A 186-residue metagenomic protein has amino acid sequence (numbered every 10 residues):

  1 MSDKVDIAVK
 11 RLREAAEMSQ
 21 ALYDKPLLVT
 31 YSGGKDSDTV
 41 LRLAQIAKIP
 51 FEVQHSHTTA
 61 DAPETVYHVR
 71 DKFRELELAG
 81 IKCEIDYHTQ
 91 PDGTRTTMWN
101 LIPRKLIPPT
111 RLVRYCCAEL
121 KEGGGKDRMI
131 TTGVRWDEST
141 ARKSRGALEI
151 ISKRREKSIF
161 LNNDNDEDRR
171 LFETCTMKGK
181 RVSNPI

Functional and structural regions predicted by a protein language model:
M1-I186: ATP-dependent adenylation/nucleotidyltransferase module used to activate substrates
